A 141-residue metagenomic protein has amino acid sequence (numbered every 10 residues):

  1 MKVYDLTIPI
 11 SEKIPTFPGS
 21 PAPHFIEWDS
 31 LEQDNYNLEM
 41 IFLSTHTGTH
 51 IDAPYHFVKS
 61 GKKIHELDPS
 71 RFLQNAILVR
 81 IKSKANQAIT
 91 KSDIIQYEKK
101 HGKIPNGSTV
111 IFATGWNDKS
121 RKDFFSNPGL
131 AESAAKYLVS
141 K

Functional and structural regions predicted by a protein language model:
M1-K141: Active-/binding-site microenvironments in catalytic and ligand-binding cores
